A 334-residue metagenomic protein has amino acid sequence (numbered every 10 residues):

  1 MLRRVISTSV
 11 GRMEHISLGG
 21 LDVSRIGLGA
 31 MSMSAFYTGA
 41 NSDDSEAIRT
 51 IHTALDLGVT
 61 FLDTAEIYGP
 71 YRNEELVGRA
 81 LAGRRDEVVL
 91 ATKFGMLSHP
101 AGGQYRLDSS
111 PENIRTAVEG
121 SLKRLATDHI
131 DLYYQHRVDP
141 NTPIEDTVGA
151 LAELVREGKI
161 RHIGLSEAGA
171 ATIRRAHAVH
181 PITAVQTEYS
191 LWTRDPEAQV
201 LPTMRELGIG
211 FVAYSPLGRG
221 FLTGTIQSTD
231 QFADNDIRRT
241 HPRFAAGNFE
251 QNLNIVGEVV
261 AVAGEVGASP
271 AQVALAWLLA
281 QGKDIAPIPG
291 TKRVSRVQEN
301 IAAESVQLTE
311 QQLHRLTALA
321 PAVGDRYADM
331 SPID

Functional and structural regions predicted by a protein language model:
M1-V88: N-terminal binding-site loop/beta-alpha segment at the start of enzyme catalytic domains that lines or forms
L2-M13, E206, D234-E265, A280 (+2 more regions): Terminal-tail/helix-coil boundary detector
L21-I26, G58-T60, R84-V88, T127-D131 (+5 more regions): Short, well-ordered coil/turn segments that N-cap beta-strands
L28, A47, L62, V77 (+12 more regions): Conserved, mostly hydrophobic/aromatic
M31-M33, A65-I67, K93-L97, Q135-V138 (+4 more regions): Active-site beta-loop-alpha junctions enriched in small/polar residues
S32-T38, L97-Q104, R296: A short acidic, helix-capping loop that chelates divalent metal ions and anchors anionic groups
A101-D195, Q199, I209-G210: Glycine/proline-rich, positively charged, aromatic-decorated active-site loop/lid region on the catalytic face
P196-D234, S269: Aromatic-lined glycan-binding groove of carbohydrate-active enzymes
